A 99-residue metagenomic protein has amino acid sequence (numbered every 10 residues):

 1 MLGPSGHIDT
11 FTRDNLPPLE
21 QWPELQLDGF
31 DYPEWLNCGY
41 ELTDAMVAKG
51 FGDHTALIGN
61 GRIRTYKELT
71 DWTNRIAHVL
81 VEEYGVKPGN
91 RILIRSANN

Functional and structural regions predicted by a protein language model:
L2-D14, P33-A56, D71, R75: A short N-terminal helical cap/helix-turn-helix that marks the beginning of AMP-binding/adenylate-forming
T10, Q21, G29-D31, T65 (+1 more regions): Intrinsically disordered, low-complexity N-terminal regions enriched in serine/proline/glycine with scattered basic
L16-L25: Non-catalytic terminal regions with compositionally biased, polar/charged low complexity
W22-P23, K49, N60: General secondary-structure edge motif
L25, M46, L80-V81: Hydrophobic alpha-helix position signal
Q26-L36, I58-I63: Acyl-group handling in specialized metabolite and lipid biosynthesis
Y40, D53-N99: Conserved AMP-binding/adenylate-forming core of the ANL superfamily
